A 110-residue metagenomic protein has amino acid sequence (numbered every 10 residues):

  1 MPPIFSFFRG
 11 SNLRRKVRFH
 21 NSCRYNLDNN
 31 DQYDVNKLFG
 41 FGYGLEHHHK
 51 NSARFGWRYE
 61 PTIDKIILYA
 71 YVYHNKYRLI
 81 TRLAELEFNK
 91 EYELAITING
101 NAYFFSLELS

Functional and structural regions predicted by a protein language model:
M1-L68: Secretory/extracellular carbohydrate-interaction modules and structurally similar beta-sandwich "look-alikes"
R15, N89-I98, Y103-F105: Short tryptophan-centered beta-strand motifs in secreted/extracellular beta-sheet-rich domains of glycan-recognition
F19-N21, H74, I98-G100: Beta-strand elements of well-folded, non-transmembrane domains
G44, E60, A70-H74, E93 (+1 more regions): Compositionally biased, intrinsically disordered low-complexity regions enriched in proline and serine
I67-E93: Short, aromatic/His-centered strand-loop micro-motif at the edge of beta-sheets
S106-S110: Short, solvent-exposed beta-strand-to-loop segments that form ligand-recognition rims of beta-rich domains
